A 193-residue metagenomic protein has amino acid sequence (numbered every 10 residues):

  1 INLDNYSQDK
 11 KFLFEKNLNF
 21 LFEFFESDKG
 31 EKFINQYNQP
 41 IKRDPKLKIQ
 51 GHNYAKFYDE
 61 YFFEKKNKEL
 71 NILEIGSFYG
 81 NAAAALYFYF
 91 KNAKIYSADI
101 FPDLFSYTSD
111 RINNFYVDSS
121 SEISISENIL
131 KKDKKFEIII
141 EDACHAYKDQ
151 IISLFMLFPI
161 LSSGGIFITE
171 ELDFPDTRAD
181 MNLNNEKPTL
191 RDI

Functional and structural regions predicted by a protein language model:
I1-I140, C144-T169, D173-I193: A short alpha-helical cap/connector motif
